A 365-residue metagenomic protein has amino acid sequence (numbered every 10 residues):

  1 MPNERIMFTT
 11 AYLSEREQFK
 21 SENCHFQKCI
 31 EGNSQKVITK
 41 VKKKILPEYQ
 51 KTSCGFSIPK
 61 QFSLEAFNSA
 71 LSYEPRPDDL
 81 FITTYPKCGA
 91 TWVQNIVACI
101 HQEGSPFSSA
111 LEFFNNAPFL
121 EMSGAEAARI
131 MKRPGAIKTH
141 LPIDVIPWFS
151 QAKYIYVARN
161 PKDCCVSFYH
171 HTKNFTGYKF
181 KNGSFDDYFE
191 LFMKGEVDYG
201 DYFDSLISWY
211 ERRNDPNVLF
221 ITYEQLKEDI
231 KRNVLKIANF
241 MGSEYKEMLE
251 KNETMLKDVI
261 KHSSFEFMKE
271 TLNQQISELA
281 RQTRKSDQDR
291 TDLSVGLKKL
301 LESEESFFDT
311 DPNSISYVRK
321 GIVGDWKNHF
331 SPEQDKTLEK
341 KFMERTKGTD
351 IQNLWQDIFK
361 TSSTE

Functional and structural regions predicted by a protein language model:
P2-I221, F240-M241, E247, E302-E365: PAPS-dependent sulfotransferase catalytic domain
T83, N214-M241, E270, Q274 (+2 more regions): Phosphate-binding beta-loop-alpha motif at adenosine-nucleotide cofactor sites
W92, D163, K236, D258-F265: Alpha-helical scaffold segments in carbohydrate-active enzymes
D201-D204, R232, T254: Generic recognition of short, well-ordered alpha-helical interface segments
K227, E244-E247, V259: Alpha-helical subdomain
M248-M255: A short coil-to-beta-strand element that immediately follows conserved catalytic motifs
M255-D335, E339: PAPS-dependent sulfotransferase catalytic core
